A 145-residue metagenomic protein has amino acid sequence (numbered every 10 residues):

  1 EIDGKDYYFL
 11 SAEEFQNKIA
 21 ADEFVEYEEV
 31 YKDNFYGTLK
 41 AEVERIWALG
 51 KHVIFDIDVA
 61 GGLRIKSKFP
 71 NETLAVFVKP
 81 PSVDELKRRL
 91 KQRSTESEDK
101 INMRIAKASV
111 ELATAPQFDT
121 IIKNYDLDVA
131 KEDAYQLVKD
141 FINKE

Functional and structural regions predicted by a protein language model:
E1-V53, A60: ATP-dependent small-molecule kinase phosphotransfer cores that center on conserved nucleotide phosphate-binding segments
Y8, L74-V76, T120-I122: Hydrophobic/aromatic beta-strand patches that form the interior of the parallel beta-sheet core in alpha/beta enzyme
F15, I54, A108, I122: Residue-level signature of catalytic and energy-coupling elements of molecular machines, predominantly ATP/GTP-dependent
R45-L49, S67-N71, A113-A115: Conserved catalytic network of the ASCE P-loop NTPase/AAA+ motor domain
V53-D58, K68-Q92: Conserved phosphate-donor/acceptor-positioning beta-strand/loop module used by diverse small-molecule
G61-L63, K131: Short, well-ordered alpha-helical microsegments
R88, Q92-E96, V110-E145: NTP-dependent small-molecule kinase module
E98-A106: Glycine-rich S-adenosyl-L-methionine
